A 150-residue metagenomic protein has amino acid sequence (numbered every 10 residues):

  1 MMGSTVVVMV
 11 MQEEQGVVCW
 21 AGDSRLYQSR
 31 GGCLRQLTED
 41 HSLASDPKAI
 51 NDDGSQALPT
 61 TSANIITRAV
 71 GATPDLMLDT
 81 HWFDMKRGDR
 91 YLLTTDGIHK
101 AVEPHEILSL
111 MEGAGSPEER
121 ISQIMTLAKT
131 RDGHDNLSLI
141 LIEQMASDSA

Functional and structural regions predicted by a protein language model:
M1-G3, G133: A short catalytic or substrate-binding loop motif that flags glycine-/basic-rich loops and adjacent residues that bind
S4-V10, G16-W20, R25-S29, L137-E143: Short beta-strand scaffold segments in enzyme catalytic cores
W20-R25, I65-P74, W82-L110, M125 (+2 more regions): Conserved beta-strand-loop-short alpha-helix elements that form and flank the Mn2+/Mg2+-coordinating active site
S24-L26, C33-R35, L43-A44, H99: Short, surface-exposed beta-strand-loop junctions and turns on beta-sheet-rich folds
G31-G32, D40, H105: PAS-family sensory domain signature
Q36-R87: Conserved, helical-rich catalytic subdomain that frames metal- and/or nucleotide-binding sites in enzyme alpha/beta
K48, K86-D89, S138-A150: Activation on terminal intrinsically disordered regulatory regions flanking enzyme cores
D53-Q56, I107-G133: Helix-loop-helix
